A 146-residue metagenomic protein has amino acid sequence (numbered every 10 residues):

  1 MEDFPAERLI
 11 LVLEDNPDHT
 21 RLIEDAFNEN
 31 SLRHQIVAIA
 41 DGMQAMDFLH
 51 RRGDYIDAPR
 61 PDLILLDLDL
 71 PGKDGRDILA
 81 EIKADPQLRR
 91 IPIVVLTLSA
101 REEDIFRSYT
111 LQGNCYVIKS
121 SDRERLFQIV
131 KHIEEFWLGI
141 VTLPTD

Functional and structural regions predicted by a protein language model:
M1-L11, D15-Q35, M43-Q44, H50 (+3 more regions): Non-catalytic signal-transmission and effector/linker regions of two-component phosphorelay proteins
H19, P71, S99-E103: Negatively charged, flexible loop motifs adjacent to catalytic sites in prokaryotic signal transduction proteins
G53-P59, K83-R90, L111: Conserved phosphotransfer cores of two-component systems
L66-D67, T97: Active-site residues of response regulator receiver
L70-K73, I82: Hydrophobic residue at a beta-alpha junction that N-caps the helix immediately following a catalytic beta-strand/loop
N114: Short, glycine/charged-rich "phosphate-handling" switch motifs in NTP-dependent and phosphotransfer domains
